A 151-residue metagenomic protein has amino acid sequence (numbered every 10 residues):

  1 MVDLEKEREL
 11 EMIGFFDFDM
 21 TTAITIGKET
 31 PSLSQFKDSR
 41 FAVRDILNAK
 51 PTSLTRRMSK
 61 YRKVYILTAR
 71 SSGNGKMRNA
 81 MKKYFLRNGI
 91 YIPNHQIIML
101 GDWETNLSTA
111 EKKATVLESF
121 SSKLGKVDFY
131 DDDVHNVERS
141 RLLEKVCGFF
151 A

Functional and structural regions predicted by a protein language model:
V2-L107: Alpha-helical substrate-recognition element adjacent to the catalytic core
K6-R8, A114, K145: Intrinsic disorder/low-complexity segments enriched in polar/small residues
S59-K63, P93, S122-K126, E144-K145: Short glycine/proline-enriched coil/turn segments at helix->beta-strand junctions
T68, Y130-D131, F150: Short beta-strand/turn micro-motifs composed of small residues that flank or help shape donor/cofactor-binding pockets
G73, M81, T115-V116, L142: Sequence-pattern detector for short linear motifs and compositional/periodic biases rather than a specific fold
K112-V134: Conserved Lys-Pro-Asp/Glu-containing loop-to-beta segment of HAD-superfamily phosphomonoesterases, centered on
V137-E138: Short alpha-helix immediately C-terminal to the canonical SAM-binding loop
R141-A151: Acidic, PIN/NYN-like endoribonuclease modules and their adjacent C-terminal/linker elements
